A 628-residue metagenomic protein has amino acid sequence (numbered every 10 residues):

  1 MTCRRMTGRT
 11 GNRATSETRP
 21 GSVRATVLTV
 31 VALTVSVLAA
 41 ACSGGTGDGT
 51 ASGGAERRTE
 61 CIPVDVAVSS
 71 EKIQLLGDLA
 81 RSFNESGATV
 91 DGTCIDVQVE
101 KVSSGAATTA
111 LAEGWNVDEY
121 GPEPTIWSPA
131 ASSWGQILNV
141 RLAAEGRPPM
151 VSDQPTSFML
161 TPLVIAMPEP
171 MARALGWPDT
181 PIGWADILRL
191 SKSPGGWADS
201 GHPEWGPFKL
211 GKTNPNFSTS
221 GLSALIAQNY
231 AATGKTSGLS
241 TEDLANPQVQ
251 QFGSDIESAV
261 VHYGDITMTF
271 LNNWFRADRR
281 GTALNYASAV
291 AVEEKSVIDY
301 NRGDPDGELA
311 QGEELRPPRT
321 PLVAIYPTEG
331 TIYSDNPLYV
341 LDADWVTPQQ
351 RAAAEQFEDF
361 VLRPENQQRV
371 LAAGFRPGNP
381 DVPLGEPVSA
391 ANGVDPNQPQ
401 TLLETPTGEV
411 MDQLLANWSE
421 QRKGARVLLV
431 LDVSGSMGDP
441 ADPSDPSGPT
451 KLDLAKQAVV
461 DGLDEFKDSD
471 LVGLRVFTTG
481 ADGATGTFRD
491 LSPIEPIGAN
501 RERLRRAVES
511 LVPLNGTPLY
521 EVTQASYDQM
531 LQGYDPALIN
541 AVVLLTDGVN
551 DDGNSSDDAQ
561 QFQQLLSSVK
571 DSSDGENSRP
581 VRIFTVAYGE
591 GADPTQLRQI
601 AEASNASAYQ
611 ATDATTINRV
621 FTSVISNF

Functional and structural regions predicted by a protein language model:
T2-G45: Secretory targeting and sorting signals
A41-G47, E60-I62, Y339-V427, L431 (+2 more regions): Extracellular/periplasmic juxtamembrane helices and adjacent flexible linkers that interface with membrane partners
C42-S152: Early extracytoplasmic/lumenal segment of secretory-pathway proteins
L142-F217, I226: A conserved helix-loop-strand patch within extracytoplasmic ligand-binding domains of the periplasmic binding
S152-I165, Q250-G264, Q311-D344: Periplasmic-binding protein-like
A227-A324: Ligand-binding pocket segment of bilobal, Venus flytrap-like solute-binding proteins
A310-R319, G548-S607, A611-T612, T616-V624: VWA/integrin I-like adhesion module and closely mimicked acidic/polar interface patches used
D439-A441, D470-S510, Q529-P536, N554-Q563 (+1 more regions): Short beta-strand-loop
